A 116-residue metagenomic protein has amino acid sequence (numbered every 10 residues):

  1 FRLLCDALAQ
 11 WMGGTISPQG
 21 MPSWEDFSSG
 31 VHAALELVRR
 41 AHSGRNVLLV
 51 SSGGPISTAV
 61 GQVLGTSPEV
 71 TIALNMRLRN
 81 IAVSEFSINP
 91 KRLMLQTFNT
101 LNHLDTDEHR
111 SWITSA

Functional and structural regions predicted by a protein language model:
F1-G30: Phosphate-handling substructures
G13-I16, E36, P68: A broad detector of the eukaryotic-type serine/threonine protein kinase catalytic domain
M21, E25, R40-N46, G61-A116: Acidic, low-complexity terminal tails and accessory targeting/binding regions of phosphate-metabolizing enzymes
G30-A33, E69-V70: Short, conserved clusters of charged catalytic residues that mark active-site and nucleotide-handling motifs
H32-R40: Generic structural signal for well-ordered alpha-helical scaffold segments
V38, R45-G54: Generic beta-sheet signal
S57-T58: Alpha-helical elements of the RecA-like P-loop NTPase motor core of helicases
